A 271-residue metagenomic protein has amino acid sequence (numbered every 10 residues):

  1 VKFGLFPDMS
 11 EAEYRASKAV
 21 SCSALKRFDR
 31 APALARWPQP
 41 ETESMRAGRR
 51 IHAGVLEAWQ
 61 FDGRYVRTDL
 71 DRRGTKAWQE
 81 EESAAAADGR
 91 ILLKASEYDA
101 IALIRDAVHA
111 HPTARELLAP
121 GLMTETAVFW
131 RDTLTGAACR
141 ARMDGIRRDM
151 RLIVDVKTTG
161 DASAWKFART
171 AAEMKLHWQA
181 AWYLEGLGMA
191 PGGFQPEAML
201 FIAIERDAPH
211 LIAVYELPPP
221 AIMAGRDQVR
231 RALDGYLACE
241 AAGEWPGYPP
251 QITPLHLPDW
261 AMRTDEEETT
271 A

Functional and structural regions predicted by a protein language model:
V1-R140, P250, P254: Metal-dependent nuclease catalytic cores that hydrolyze phosphodiester bonds in DNA/RNA, characterized by
W37-P40, A86-L93, A164-M174, P218-P220: Short histidine-centered catalytic/ligand-binding loop motif
E43, A47, Q179, G225: Hydrophobic (often cysteine-bearing) scaffold residues that line and stabilize catalytic clefts of nucleotide/cofactor
I51-H52, G145, V229: A residue-level signal for conserved active-site and pocket-lining positions in enzyme catalytic cores
A114-L118, R147-I153, G188-E197: Secondary-structure boundary elements
G136-R140, R147-R151, F194, D207-H210: Coil-to-beta-strand transition motifs
A141-F167, Y183: Conserved catalytic cores of phosphodiester-cleaving nucleases, focusing on short active-site segments
A172-M174, W182-A271: Metal-dependent nuclease catalytic regions and adjoining charged, substrate-binding loops involved in nucleic-acid end
